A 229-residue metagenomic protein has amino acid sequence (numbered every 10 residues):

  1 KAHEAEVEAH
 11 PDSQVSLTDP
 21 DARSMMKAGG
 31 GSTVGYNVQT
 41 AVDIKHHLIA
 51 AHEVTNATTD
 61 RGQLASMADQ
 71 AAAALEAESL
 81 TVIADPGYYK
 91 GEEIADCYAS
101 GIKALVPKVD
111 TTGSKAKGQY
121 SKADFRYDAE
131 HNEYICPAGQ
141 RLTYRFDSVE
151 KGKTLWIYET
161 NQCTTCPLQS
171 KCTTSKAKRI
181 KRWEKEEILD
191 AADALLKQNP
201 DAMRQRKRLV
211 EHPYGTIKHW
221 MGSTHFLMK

Functional and structural regions predicted by a protein language model:
K1-K229: Anion-binding and metal-coordination hotspots
